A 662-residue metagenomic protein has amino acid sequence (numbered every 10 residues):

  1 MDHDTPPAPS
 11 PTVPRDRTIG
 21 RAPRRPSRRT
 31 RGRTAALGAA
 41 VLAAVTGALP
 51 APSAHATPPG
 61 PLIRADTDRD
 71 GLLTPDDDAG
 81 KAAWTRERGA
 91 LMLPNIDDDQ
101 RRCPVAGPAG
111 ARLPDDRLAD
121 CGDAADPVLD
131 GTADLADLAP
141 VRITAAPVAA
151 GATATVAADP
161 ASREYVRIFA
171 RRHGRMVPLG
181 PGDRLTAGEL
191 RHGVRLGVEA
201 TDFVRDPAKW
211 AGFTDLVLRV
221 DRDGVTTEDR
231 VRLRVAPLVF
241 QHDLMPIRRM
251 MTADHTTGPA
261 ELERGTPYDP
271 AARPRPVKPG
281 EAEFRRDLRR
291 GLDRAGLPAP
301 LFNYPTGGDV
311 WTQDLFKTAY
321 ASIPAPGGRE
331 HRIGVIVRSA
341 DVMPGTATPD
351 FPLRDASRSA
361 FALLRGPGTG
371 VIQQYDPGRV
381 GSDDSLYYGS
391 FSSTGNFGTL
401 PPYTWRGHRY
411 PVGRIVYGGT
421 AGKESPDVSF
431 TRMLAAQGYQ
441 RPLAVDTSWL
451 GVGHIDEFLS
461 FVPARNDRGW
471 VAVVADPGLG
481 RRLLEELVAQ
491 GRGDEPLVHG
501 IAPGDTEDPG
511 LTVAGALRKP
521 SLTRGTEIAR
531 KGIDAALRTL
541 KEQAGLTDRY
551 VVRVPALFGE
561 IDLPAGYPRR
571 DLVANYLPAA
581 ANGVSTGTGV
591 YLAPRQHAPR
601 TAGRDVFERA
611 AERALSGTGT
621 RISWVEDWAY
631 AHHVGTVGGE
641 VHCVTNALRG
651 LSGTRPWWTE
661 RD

Functional and structural regions predicted by a protein language model:
M1-A56: Secretory targeting and sorting signals
T57-D662: Histidine/cysteine-enriched polar flanking segments
